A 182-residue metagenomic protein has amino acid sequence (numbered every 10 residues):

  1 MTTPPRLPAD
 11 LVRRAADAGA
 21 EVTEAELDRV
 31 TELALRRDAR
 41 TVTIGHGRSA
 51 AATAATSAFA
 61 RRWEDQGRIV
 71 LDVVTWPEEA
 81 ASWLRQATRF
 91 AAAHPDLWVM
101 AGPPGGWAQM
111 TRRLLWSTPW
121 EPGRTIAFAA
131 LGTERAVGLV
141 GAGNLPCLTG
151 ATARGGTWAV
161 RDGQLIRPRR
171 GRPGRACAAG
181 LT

Functional and structural regions predicted by a protein language model:
M1, R40-V42, L181: Intrinsically disordered/low-complexity terminal segments and short unstructured peptides
M1-D17: Flexible loop/hinge segments that line or gate small-molecule binding clefts
T3-P4, D28-E32, W83: Short hydrophobic/aromatic-rich motifs at helix boundaries and adjacent loops
R13-T75: An alpha-beta-alpha
A52-G156: Extracellular/periplasmic bilobed ligand-binding domains
W107-Q109, L145-T182: Extracellular/periplasmic ligand-binding modules, especially the Venus flytrap/periplasmic-binding
